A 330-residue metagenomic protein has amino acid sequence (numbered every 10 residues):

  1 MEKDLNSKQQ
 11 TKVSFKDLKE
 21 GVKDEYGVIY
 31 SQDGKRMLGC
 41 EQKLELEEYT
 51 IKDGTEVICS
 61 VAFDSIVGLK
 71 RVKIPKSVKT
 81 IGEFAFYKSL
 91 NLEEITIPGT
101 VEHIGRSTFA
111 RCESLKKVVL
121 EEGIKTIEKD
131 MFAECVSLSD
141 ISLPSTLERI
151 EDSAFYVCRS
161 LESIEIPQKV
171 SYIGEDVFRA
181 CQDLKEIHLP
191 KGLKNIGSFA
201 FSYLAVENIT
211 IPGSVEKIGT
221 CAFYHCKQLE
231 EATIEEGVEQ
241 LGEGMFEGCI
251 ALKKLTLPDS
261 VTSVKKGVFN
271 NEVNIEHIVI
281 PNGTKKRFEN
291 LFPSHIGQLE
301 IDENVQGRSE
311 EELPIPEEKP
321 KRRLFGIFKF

Functional and structural regions predicted by a protein language model:
K3-Q32, E41-V57, V67-T80, L90-H103 (+9 more regions): Structural signature of tandem-repeat unit edges
K35-R36: Non-catalytic protein-protein interaction segments used by genome-maintenance enzymes to assemble and couple activities
C59-A62, G82-A85, G105-A110, E128-M131 (+6 more regions): Consensus positions within tandem repeat domains that build extended binding/scaffold surfaces
Y87, P293-S294: Short, glycine/charged-enriched secondary-structure capping and boundary segments
E128, D152, E311, F325-G326: Sequence-pattern detector for short linear motifs and compositional/periodic biases rather than a specific fold
Y172, F199, Y203, F328-F330: Aromatic (phenylalanine/tyrosine) cluster motif
N270, L291-P293: A structural signal for leucine-rich repeat
P320-F330: Polybasic, Ser/Thr-rich amphipathic helices
